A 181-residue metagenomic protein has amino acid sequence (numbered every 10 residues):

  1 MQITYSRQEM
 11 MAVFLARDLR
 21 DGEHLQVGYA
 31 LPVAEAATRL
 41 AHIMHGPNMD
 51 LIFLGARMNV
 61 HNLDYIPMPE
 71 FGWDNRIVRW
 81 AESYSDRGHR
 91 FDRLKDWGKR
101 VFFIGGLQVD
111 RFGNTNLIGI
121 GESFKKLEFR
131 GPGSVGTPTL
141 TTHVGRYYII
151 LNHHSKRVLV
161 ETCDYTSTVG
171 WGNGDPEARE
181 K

Functional and structural regions predicted by a protein language model:
M1-R79: N-terminal active-site beta-alpha-beta segment that forms phosphate/nucleotide-binding and substrate-recognition loops
Y65-K181: Conserved phosphate- and dinucleotide-binding cores of soluble alpha/beta proteins, encompassing both enzyme active
